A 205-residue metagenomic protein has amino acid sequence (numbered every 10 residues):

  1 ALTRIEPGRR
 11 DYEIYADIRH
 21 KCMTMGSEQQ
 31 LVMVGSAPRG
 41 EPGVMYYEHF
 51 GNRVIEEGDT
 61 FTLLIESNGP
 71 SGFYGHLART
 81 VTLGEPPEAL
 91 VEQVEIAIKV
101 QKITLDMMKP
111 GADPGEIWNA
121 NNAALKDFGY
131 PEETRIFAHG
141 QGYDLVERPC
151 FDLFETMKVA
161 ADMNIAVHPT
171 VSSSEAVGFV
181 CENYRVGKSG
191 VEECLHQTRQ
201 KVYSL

Functional and structural regions predicted by a protein language model:
A1-L205: Active-site neighborhoods and metal-handling regions in enzymes and metal-associated proteins
